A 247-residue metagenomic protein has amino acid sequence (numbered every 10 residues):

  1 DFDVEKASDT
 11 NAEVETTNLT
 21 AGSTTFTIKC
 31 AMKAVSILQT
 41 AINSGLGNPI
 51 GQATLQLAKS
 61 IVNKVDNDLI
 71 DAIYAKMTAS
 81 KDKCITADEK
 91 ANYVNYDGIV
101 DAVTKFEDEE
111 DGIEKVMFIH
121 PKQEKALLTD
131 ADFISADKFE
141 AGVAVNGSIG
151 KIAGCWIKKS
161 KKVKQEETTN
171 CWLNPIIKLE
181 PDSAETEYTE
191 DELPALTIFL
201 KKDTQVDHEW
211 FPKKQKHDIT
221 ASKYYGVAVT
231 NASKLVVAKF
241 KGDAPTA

Functional and structural regions predicted by a protein language model:
D1-A31: Assembly/oligomerization interface modules of large self-assembling protein complexes
D3, M32, Q123-K125, V163 (+1 more regions): Short loop/turn segments at secondary-structure transitions that flank enzyme active sites
V4-A7, G45, A126-T129, A136 (+1 more regions): Short helix/loop capping segments that flank catalytic or ligand/cofactor-binding pockets
G22-T27, K90, V94, D130-A247: Sequence/fold signature of self-assembling virion shell proteins
F26-S44: Extended, low-charge hydrophobic alpha-helical regions
L38-E109, V237-A247: Alpha-helical scaffold segments that mediate packing/assembly in large oligomeric complexes
M77-I149: Extended, solvent-exposed, turn-rich assembly/linker loops in the middle of proteins
